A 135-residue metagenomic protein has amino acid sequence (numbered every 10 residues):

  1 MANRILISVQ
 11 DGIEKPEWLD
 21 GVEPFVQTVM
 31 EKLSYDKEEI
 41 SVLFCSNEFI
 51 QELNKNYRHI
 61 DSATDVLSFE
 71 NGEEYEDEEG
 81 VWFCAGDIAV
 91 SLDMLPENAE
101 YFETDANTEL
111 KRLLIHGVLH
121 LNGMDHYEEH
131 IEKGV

Functional and structural regions predicted by a protein language model:
M1-K111, L119-V135: An acidic/histidine-cluster motif and surrounding catalytic segment that typifies divalent-metal-assisted enzyme active
